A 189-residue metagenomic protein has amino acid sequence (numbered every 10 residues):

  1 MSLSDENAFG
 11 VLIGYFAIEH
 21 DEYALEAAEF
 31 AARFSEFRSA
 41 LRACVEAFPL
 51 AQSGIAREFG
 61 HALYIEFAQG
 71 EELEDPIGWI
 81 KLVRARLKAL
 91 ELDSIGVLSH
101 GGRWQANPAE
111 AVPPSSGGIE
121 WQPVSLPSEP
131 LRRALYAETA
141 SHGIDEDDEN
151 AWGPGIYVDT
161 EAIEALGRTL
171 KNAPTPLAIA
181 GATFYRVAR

Functional and structural regions predicted by a protein language model:
M1-E71: Catalytic NTP-binding/metal-coordinating core of nucleotidyl cyclase/transferase enzymes
M1-I13, W104, G118-Q122, R133-R189: Intrinsically disordered, glycine/charged-rich C-terminal tails and inter-domain linkers that flank nucleotidyl cyclase
V11-G14, I18, F34, P76 (+4 more regions): Generic low-polarity alpha-helical segments
H20-E22, E71, G102-W104, A162-E164: Residues that cap or initiate secondary-structure elements
A27-A28, A111-P114, K171-A173: Short, glycine/charged-enriched secondary-structure capping and boundary segments
A32-A43, D75-R86, R132-Y136, E161: Long, highly charged amphipathic alpha-helices
A43-A51, L82-L92, S141-D145: Short catalytic/binding micro-motifs of nucleotide second-messenger systems
E46-E74, A89-E129: Catalytic core of nucleotidyl cyclases, primarily class III adenylyl/guanylyl cyclases
